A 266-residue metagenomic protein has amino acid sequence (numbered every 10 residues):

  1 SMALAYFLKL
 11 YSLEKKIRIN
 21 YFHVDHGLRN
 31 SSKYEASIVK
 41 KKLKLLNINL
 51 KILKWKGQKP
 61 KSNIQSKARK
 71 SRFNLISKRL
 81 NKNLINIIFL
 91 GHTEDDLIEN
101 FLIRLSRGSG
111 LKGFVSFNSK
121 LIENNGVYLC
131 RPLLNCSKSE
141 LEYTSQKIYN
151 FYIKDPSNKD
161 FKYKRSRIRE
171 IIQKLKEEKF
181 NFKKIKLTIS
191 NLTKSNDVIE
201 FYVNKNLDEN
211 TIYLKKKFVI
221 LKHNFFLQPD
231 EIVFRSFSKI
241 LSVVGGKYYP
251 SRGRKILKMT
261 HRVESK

Functional and structural regions predicted by a protein language model:
S1, S12, R18-N20, V24-H26 (+7 more regions): AMP-forming adenylation/ATP pyrophosphatase catalytic core
S1-I171: Core alpha/beta nucleotide-donor-binding catalytic domains of modification enzymes
F117, F182-K183: Gly/Gly-Pro-rich "capping" loops immediately C-terminal to redox-active cysteine motifs in periplasmic/lumenal
